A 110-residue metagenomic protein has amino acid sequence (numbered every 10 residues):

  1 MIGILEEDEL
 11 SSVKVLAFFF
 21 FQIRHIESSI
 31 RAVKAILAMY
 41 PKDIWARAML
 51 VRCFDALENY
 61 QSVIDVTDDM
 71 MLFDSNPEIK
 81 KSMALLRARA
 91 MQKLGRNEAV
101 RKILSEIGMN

Functional and structural regions predicted by a protein language model:
D8-R31: Alpha-helical segment of the N-proximal tetratricopeptide repeat
S11, W45, I79-S82: Start-of-helix register in tetratricopeptide repeats
P41, S75-E78: Short coil turns that delineate tetratricopeptide repeat
